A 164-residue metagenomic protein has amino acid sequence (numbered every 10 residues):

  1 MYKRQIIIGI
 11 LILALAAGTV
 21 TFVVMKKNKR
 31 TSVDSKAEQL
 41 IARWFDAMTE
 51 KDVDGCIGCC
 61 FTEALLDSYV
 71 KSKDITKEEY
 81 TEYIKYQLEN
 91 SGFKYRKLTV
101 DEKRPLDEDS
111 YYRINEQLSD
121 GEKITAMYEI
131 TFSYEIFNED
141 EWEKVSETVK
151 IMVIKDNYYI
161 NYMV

Functional and structural regions predicted by a protein language model:
R4-I12, A16-E50, D74: Short, low-complexity N-terminal intrinsically disordered segments enriched in polar/charged residues
W44, C56-I57: Hydrophobic pocket/interface hotspot
M48, I84-L88, F132-I136: Hydrophobic, Leu/Ile/Phe/Ala-enriched alpha-helical segments that form helix-helix packing faces
G58-I124: Short solvent-exposed beta->alpha transition segments
D101-V164: Exposed beta-sheet edge and beta->alpha loop/turn motif
